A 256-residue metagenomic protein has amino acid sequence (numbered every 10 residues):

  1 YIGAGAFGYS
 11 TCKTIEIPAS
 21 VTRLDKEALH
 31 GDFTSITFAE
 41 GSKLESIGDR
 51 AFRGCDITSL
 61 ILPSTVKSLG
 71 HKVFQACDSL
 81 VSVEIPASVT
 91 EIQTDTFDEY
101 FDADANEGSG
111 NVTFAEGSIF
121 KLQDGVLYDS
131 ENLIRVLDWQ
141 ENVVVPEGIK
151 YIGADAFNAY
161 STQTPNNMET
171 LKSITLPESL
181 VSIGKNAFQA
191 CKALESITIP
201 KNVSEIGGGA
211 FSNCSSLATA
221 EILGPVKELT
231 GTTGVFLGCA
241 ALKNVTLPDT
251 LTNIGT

Functional and structural regions predicted by a protein language model:
Y1, S10-R23, D32-S46, C55-S68 (+7 more regions): Structural signature of tandem-repeat unit edges
G3-A6, D25-A28, G48-A51, G70-V73 (+6 more regions): Consensus positions within tandem repeat domains that build extended binding/scaffold surfaces
E131-L137: Eukaryote-biased recognition of intrinsically disordered, low-complexity regulatory segments
